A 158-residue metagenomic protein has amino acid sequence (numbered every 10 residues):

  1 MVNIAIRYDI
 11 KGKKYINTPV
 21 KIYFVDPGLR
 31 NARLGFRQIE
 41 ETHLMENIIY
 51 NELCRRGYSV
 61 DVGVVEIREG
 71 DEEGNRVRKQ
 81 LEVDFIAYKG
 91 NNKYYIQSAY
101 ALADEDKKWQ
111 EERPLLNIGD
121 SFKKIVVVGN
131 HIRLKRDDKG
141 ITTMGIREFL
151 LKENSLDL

Functional and structural regions predicted by a protein language model:
M1-K93: Accessory nucleic acid-recognition modules appended to NTPase machines
K13-K14, L116, R133-K135: Short secondary-structure boundary/capping segments
Y23, I96, I125-V127, T142-M144: Hydrophobic/aromatic beta-strand patches that form the interior of the parallel beta-sheet core in alpha/beta enzyme
Q38-I39, Q110-E111, K139-T142: Short, glycine/charged-enriched secondary-structure capping and boundary segments
V60, K123-I125: Hydrophobic anchor at the start of a short beta-strand that flanks the dinucleotide cofactor-binding loop
D84, Y88-D104, E111: Active-site ExK catalytic segment of metal-dependent nucleases
A101, D106-K123: Short, charged, amphipathic alpha-helix that recurs within catalytic cores of restriction-modification and other
N130-L158: Domain-level recognition of nuclease-like catalytic cores that cleave nucleotide substrates
